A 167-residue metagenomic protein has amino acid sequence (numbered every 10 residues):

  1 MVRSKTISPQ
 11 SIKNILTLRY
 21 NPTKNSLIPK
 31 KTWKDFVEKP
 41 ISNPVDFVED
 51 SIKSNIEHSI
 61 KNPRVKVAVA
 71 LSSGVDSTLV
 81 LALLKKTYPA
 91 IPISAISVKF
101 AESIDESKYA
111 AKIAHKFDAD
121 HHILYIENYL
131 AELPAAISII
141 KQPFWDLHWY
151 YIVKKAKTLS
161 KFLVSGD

Functional and structural regions predicted by a protein language model:
M1-K39, W149: N-terminal glutamine amidotransferase
W33, V37-D167: ATP-dependent adenylate-handling active sites, centered on carboxylate activation for C-N bond formation
